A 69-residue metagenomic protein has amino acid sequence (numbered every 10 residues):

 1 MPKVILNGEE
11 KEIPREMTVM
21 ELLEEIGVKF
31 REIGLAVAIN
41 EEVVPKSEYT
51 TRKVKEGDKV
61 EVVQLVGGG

Functional and structural regions predicted by a protein language model:
M1-G68: Ubiquitin-like/PB1-type beta-grasp interaction modules and other compact soluble beta-rich domains
